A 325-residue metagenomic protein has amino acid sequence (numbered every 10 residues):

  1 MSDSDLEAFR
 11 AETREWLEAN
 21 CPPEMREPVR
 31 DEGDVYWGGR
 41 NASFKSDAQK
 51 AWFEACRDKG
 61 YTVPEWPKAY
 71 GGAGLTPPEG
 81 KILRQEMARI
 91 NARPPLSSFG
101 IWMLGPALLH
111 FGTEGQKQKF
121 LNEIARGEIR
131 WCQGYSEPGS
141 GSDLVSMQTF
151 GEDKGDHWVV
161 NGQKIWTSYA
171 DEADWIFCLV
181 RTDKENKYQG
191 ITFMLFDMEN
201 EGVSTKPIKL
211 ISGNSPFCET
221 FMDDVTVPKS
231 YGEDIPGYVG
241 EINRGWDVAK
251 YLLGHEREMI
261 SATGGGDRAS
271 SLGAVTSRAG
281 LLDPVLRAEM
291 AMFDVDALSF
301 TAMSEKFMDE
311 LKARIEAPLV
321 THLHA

Functional and structural regions predicted by a protein language model:
M1-S98, Q118-R126, L286-A291, L298: Amphipathic, small/basic residue-rich leader segments at the start of a protein or domain
F9, G202-M303, T321: Glycine-rich beta->alpha junctions and the first turn(s) of the following alpha-helix
E27-R30, P284-R287, L298-A325: C-terminal helix-coil-helix/basic helical segment that borders enzyme active sites and/or dimer interfaces and provides
G60, L83-A88, L179-V180, L195-E201 (+2 more regions): Short Ser/Thr-interspersed hydrophobic loop/turn segments at strand-loop and sheet-helix junctions that line or gate
L96-G115, G141: N-terminal glycine-rich flavin-associated loop
G127-Y135: A short, Trp-centered hydrophobic/proline-enriched beta-strand micro-motif
T149-E152: A structural signal for short hydrophobic beta-strand segments in well-ordered beta-sheet cores
D156-H157, N161-K206: A short core secondary-structure module
